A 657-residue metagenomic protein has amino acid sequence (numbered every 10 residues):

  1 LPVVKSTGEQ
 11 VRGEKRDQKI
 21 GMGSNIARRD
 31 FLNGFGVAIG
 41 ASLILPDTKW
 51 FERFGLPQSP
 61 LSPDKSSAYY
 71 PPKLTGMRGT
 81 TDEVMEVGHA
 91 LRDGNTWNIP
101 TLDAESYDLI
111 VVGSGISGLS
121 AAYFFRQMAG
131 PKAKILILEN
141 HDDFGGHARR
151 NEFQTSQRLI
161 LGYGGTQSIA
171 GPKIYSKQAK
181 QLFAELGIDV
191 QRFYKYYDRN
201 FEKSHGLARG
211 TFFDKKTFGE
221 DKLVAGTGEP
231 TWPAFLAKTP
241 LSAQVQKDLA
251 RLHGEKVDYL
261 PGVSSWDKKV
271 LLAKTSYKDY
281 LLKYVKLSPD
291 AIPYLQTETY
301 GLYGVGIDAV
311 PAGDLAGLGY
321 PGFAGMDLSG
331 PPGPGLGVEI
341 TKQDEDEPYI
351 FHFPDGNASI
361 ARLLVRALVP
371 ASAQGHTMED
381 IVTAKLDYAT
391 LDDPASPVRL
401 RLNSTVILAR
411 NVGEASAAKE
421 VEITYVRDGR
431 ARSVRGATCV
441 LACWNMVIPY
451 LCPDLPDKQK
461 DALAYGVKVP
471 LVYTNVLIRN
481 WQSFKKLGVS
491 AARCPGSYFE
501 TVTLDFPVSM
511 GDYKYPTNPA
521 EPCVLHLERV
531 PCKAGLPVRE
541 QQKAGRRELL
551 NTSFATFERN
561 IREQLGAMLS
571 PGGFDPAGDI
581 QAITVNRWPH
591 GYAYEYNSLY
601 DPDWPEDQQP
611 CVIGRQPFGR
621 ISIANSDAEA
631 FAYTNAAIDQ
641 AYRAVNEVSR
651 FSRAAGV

Functional and structural regions predicted by a protein language model:
L1-I26, R53-P57: N-terminal secretory signal peptides
A27-I44: N-terminal export leaders
S59-N98, E152, A208, K216 (+2 more regions): Conserved flavin/dinucleotide-binding core of flavoenzymes
R78, V84-E86, R92-L272: N-terminal glycine-rich phosphate/pyrophosphate-binding loop and immediately adjacent elements
I110-S120, L138-H141, V406, T438-N445 (+4 more regions): Conserved beta-strand->loop/alpha-helix structural units within folded catalytic cores of enzymes with alpha/beta
A250-S404, A415: Active-site/ligand-binding neighborhood in enzyme catalytic cores
P394, V398, L402-H526, V530 (+1 more regions): Mid-domain catalytic core of redox enzymes that form a hydrophobic substrate pocket/lid adjacent to a catalytic redox
